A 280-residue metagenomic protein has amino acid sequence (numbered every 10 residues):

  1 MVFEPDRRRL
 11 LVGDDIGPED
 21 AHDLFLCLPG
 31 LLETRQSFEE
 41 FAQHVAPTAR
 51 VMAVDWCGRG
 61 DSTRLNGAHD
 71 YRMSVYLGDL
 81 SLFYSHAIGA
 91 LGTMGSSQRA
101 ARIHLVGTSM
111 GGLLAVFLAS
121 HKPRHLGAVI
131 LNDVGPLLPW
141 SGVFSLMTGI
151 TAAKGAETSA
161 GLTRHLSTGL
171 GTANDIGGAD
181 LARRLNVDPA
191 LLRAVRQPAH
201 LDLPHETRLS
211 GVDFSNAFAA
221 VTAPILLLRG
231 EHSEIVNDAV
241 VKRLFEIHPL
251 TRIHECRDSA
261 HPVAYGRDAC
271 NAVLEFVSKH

Functional and structural regions predicted by a protein language model:
M1-L26, A46-R50, M94-G95, R267 (+1 more regions): Alpha/beta-hydrolase fold catalytic core
D14, E40, A53-V106: Active-site loop/oxyanion-hole signature of alpha/beta-hydrolase fold enzymes
D14-R64: Conserved HGGG/HGGXW glycine-rich cap/lid loop of the alpha/beta-hydrolase fold
G107, G111, A115: Gly/Ala-rich beta-loop-alpha elbow adjacent to hydrolase catalytic centers
V116-S120, G127-S159: Flexible "cap/lid" loop of the alpha/beta hydrolase fold
S159-V212: Conserved alpha/beta-hydrolase catalytic His-Asp/Glu region
A190-E246, E255: Conserved serine/cysteine hydrolase catalytic core
S259-D268: Catalytic histidine-centered segment of alpha/beta-hydrolase-like enzymes
